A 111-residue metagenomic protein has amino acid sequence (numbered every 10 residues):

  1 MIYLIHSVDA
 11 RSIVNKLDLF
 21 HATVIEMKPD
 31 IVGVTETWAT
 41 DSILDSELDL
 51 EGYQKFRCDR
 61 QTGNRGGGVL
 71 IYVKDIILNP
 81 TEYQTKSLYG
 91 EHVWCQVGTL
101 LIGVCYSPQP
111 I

Functional and structural regions predicted by a protein language model:
M1-I111: A shared catalytic/ligand-binding motif for oxyanion handling
